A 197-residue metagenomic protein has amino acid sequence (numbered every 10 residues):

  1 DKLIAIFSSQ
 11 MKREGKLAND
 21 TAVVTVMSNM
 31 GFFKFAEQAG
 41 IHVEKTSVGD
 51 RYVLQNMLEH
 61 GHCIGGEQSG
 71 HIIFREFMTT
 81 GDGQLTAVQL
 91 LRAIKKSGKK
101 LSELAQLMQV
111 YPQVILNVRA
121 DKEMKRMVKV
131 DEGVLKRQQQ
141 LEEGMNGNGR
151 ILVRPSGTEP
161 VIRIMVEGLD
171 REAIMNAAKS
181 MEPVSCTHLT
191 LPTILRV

Functional and structural regions predicted by a protein language model:
D1-S97, V110: Phosphate-binding chemistry for phosphorylated carbohydrates and sugar-nucleotides
A93-E123: Gly/Pro-rich interdomain helix-loop hinge
K125-K129, R171-N176: Short, conserved charged micro-motifs
V128-M145: Short amphipathic alpha-helix segments
N148-R154: A short linear hydrophobic-aromatic micro-motif
M165-E167: Short hydrophobic/aromatic beta-strand micro-patches that form the beta-sheet surface supporting nucleotide- or nucleic
A177-E182: Short amphipathic alpha-helices in soluble, non-transmembrane regions that often serve as interface/regulatory elements
T187-T193: Conserved small/polar residues in nucleotide/adenosyl-binding loops
